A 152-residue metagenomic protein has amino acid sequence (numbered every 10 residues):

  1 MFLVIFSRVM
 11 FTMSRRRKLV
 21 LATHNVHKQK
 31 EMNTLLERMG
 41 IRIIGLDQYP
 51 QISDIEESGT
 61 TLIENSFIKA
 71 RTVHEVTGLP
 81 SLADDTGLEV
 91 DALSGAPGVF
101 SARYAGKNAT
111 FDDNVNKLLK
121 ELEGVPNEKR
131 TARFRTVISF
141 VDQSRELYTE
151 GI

Functional and structural regions predicted by a protein language model:
F11-V20, V26-G45, P50-I152: Anionic-ligand binding patches
